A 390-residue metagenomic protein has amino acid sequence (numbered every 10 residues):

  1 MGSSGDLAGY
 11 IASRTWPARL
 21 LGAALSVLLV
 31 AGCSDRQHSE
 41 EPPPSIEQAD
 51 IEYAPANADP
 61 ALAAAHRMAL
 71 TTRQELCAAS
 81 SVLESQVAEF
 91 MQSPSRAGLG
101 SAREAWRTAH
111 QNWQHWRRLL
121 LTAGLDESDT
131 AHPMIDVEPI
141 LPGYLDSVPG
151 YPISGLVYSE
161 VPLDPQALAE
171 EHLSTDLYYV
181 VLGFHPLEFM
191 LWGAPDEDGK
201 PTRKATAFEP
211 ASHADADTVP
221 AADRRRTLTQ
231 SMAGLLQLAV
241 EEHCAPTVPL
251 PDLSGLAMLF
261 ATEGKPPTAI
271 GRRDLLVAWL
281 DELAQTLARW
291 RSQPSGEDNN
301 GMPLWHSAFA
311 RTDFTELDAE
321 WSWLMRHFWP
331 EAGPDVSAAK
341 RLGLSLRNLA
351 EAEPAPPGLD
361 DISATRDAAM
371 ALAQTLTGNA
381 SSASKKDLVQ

Functional and structural regions predicted by a protein language model:
M1-W16: N-terminal secretory signal peptides that target proteins for export/translocation
D6, V30, P55-D59: Short hydrophobic/aromatic-rich motifs at helix boundaries and adjacent loops
R14, S39-E41: Compositionally biased, intrinsically disordered/low-complexity regions enriched for serine, proline and threonine
R19-V30: Bacterial N-terminal signal peptides
C33-Q37: Bacterial signal peptide processing site
E41-Q390: Mature extracytoplasmic or organellar-lumen-exposed domains after removal of signal/transit peptides
